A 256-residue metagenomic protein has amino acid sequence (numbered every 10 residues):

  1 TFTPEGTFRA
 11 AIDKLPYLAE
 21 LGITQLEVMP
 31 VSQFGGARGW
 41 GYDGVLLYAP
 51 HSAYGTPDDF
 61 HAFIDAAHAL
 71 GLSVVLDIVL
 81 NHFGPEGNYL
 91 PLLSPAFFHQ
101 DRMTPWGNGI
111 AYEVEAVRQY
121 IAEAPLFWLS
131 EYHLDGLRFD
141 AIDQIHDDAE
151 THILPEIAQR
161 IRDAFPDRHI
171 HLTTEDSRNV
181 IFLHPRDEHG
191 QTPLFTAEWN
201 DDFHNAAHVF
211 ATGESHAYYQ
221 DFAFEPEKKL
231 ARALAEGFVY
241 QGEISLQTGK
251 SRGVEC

Functional and structural regions predicted by a protein language model:
T1-H133, R138-F165, H171, F182-L183: Substrate-binding/active-site clefts of carbohydrate-active enzymes
L154-C256: Conserved alpha/beta catalytic core and glycan-binding cleft of carbohydrate-active enzymes
